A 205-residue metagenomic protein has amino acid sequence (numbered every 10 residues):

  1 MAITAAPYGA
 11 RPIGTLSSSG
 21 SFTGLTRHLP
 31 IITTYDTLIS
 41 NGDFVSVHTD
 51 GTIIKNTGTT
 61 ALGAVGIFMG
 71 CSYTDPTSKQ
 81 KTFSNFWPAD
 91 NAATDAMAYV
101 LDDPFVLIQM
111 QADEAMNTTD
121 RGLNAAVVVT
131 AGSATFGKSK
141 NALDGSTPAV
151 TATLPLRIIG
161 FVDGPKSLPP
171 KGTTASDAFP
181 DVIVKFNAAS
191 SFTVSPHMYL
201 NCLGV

Functional and structural regions predicted by a protein language model:
M1-V205: Surface-exposed, low-hydrophobicity beta-strand/loop segments enriched in small/polar/acidic residues
